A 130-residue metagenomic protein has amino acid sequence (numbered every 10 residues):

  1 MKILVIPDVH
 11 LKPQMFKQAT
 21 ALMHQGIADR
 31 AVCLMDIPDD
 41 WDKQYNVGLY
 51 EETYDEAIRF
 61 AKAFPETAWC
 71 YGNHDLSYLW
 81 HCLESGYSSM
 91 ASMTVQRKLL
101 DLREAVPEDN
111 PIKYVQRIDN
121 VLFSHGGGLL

Functional and structural regions predicted by a protein language model:
M1-L4: Extreme N-terminal starter segment of soluble prokaryotic enzymes
I6, L11-K98: Core catalytic region of metal-dependent phosphoesterases/phosphodiesterases, especially metallo-beta-lactamase-like
S85-L130: Active-site-proximal loop/helix segment associated with metal-binding centers of metalloenzymes
